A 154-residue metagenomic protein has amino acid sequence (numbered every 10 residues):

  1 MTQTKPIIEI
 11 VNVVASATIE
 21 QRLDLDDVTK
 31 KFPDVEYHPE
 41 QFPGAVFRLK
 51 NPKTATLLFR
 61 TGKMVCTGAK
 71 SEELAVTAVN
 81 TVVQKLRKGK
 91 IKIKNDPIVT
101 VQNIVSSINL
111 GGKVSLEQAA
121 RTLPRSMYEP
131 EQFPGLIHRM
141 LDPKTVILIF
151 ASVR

Functional and structural regions predicted by a protein language model:
M1-V146, S152-R154: Intrinsically disordered, low-complexity polar/charged tails and linkers
